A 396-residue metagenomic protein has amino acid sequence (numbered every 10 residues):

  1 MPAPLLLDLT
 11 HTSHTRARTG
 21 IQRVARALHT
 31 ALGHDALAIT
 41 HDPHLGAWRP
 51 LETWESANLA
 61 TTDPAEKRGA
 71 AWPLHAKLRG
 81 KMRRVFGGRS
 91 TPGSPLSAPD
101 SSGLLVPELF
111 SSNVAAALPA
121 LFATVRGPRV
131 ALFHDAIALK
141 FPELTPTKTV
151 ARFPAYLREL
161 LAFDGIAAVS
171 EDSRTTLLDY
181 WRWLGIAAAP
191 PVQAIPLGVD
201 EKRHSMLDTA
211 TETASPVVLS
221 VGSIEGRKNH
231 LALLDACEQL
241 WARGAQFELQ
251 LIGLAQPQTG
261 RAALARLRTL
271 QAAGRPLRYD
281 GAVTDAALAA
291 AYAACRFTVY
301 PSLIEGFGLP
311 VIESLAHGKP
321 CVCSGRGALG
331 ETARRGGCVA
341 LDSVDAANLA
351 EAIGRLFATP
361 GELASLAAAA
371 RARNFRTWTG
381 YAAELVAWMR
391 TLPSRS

Functional and structural regions predicted by a protein language model:
M1-S396: Carbohydrate transferase catalytic cores enriched for Leloir-type hexosyltransferases
